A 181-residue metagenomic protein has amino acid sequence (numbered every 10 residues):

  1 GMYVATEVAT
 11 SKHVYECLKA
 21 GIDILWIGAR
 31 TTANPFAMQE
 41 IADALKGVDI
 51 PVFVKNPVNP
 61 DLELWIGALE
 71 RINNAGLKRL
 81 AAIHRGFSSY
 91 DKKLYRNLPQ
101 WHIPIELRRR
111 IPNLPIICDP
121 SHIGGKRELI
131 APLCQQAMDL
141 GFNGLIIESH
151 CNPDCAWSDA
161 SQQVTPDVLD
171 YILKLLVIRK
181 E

Functional and structural regions predicted by a protein language model:
G1-M2, R110-L114, L175-E181: A structural motif corresponding to the C-terminal end of an alpha-helix and its immediate exit/capping segment
G1-Q39: Active-site beta->alpha loop and helix N-cap motifs at the rims of alpha/beta catalytic domains
T6-C17, W65-R71, V177-E181: Electropositive, surface-exposed helix/loop patches at the edges of structured domains that serve as adaptable
C17, D23, Q135, W157 (+1 more regions): Residue-level signature of transmembrane alpha-helix interfaces in integral membrane proteins
D23-T31, K46-V48, I103, V164-I172: Short, structured secondary-structure boundary patches
A33, A37-N152: Catalytic alpha/beta core domains of metabolic enzymes, predominantly
I41-A44, C151-E181: C-terminal helical cap(s) of enzyme catalytic domains, especially alpha/beta-barrels
